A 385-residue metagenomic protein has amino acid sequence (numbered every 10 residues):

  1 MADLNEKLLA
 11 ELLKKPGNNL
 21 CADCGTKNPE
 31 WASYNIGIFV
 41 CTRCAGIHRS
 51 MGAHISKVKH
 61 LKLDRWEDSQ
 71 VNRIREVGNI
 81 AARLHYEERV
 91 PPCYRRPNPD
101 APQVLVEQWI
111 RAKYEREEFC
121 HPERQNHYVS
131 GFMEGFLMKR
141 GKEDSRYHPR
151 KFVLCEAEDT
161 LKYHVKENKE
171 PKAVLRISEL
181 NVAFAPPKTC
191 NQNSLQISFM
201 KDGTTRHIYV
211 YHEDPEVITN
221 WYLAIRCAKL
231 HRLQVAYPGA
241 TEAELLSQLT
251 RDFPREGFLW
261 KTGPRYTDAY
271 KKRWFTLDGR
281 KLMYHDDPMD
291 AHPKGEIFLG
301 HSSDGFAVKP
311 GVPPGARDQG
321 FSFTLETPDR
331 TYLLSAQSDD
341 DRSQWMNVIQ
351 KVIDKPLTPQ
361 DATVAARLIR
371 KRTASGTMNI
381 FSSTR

Functional and structural regions predicted by a protein language model:
M1-L13, T42-H127: Cys/His-rich, Zn2+-coordinating zinc-finger modules
P16, L20, N28, H48-G52 (+17 more regions): Eukaryotic basic, amphipathic alpha-helical target segments in cytosolic regions
C21-C24, C41: Short cysteine-rich clusters marking metal-coordination/redox-active sites
K27-I36: Canonical RING-type zinc finger of E3 ubiquitin-protein ligases
N98-V129, P187, R206-L245: Eukaryotic cytoplasmic intrinsically disordered, serine/threonine/proline-rich low-complexity regulatory regions
S130-F132, L230-D286, D290-H292, F298-L299 (+2 more regions): Disordered regulatory linkers adjacent to lipid/PI-binding modules
M133-L175, W221, P254-I297, W345: Polybasic phosphoinositide-binding surfaces of eukaryotic membrane-targeting domains
D144-R150, V182-R232, Y266-K272, F306-I369 (+1 more regions): Canonical pleckstrin homology
